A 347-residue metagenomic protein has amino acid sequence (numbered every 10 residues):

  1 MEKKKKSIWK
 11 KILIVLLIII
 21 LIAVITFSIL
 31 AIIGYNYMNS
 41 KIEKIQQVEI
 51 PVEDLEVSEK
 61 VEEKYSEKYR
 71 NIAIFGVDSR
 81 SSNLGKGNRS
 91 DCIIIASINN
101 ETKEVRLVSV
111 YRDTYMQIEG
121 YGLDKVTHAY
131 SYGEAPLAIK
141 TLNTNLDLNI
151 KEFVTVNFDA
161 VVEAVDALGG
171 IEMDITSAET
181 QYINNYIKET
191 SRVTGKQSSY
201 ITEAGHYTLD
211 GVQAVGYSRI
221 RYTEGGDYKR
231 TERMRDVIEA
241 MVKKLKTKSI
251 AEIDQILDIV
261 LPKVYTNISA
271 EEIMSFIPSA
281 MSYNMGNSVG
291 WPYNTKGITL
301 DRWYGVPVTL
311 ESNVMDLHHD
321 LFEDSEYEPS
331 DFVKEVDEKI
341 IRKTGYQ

Functional and structural regions predicted by a protein language model:
I8-T102, S275-P278: Entry/capping segment at the start of metal-dependent catalytic domains with acidic active-site entry clusters
L55-E62, Y69, I118, K263-Q347: C-terminal solvent-exposed extensions
E63, D166-E252: Flexible, polar/acidic helix-loop-strand segments at domain edges
Y65-N71, V77, L84-R89, E119 (+7 more regions): Solvent-exposed, acidic/flexible segments
E67-R70, N88-I93, T102-V110, Y121 (+7 more regions): Extracytoplasmic
S81-L84, D124-Y132, D147-E152, I220-K229 (+4 more regions): Second-shell loop/turn segments in exported
C92, L123, T127, A135-N143 (+9 more regions): Extracytoplasmic/secreted envelope proteins and their assembly/folding machinery, especially bacterial periplasmic
Y132-T194, S269: Amphipathic, coiled-coil-like alpha-helical scaffolding segments used for oligomerization/assembly
